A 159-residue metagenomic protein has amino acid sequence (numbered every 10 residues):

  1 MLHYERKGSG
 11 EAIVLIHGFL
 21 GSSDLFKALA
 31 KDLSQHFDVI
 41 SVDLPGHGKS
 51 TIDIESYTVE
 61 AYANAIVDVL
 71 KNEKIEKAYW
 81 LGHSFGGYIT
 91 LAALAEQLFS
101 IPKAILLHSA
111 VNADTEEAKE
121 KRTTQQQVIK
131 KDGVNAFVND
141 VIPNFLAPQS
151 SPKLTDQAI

Functional and structural regions predicted by a protein language model:
L2-E55, V69: Conserved HGGG/HGGXW glycine-rich cap/lid loop of the alpha/beta-hydrolase fold
K27, V67, L91-A95: Short, hydrophobic alpha-helix immediately C-terminal to the catalytic nucleophile
L29, T58, Y62-A65, F137: Hydrophobic alpha-helical packing elements
K31, V67, K71, Q126-Q127 (+1 more regions): Solvent-exposed, non-membrane alpha-helical residues enriched in polar/charged side chains
D32-H36, E73-K74, Q97-S100: Short helix-capping segments at alpha-helix termini
E60-A78: Conserved acidic catalytic loop of the alpha/beta-hydrolase fold
E76-T115: Conserved hydrolase catalytic core segment
D114-E120, K131-I159: Conserved alpha/beta-hydrolase catalytic His-Asp/Glu region
